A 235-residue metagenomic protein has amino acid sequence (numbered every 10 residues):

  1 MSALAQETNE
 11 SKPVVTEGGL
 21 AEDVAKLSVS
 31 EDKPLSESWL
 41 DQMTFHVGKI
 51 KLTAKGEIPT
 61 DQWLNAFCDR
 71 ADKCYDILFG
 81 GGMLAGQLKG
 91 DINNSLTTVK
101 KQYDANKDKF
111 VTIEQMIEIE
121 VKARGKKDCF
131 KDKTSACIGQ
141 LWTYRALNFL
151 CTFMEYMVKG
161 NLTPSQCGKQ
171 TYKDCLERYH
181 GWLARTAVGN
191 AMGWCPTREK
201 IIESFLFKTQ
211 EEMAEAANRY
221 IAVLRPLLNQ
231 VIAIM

Functional and structural regions predicted by a protein language model:
M1-E22: PEST-like, low-complexity acidic/proline-rich intrinsically disordered segments, predominantly at protein N-termini
G18-M235: Long, contiguous alpha-helical bundle segments
